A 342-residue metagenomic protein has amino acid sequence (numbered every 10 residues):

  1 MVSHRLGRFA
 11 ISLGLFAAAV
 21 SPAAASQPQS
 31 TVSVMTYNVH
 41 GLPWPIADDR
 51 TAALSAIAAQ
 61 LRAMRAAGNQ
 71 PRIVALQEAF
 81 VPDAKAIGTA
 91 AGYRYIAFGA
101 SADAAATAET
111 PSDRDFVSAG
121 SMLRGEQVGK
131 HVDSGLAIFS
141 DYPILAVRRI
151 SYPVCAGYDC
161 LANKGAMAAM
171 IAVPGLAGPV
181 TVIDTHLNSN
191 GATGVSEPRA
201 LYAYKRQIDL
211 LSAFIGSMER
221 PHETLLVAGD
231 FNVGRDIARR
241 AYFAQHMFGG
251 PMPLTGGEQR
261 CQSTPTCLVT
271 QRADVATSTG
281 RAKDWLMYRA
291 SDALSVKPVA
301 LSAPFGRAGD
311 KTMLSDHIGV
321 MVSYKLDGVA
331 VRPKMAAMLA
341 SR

Functional and structural regions predicted by a protein language model:
R5-R8, F16-A91, A100-L123, V128 (+2 more regions): N-terminal, active-site-proximal structural segment of metallo-dependent hydrolase catalytic domains
S26-M35, H131, L136-I150, L161-N188 (+1 more regions): Beta-strand-turn-beta hairpins that frame and shape the catalytic cleft of phosphate-ester-processing enzymes
Q27-S30, A66-G68, T89-A91, G129-V132 (+5 more regions): Extracellular/periplasmic catalytic domains that process cell-envelope and extracellular macromolecules
V32-V39, I57-K85, F139, A169 (+4 more regions): Active-site beta-strand/loop signature of hydrolases that rely on acidic residues for catalysis
L42-I46, R149-D159, L187-Y202: Surface-exposed cleft-lining segments at the edges of enzyme active sites
Y93-A100, G249-P251: Short hydrophobic/aromatic-enriched beta-strand-loop microsegments
A97-S101, V147-P153, P298-L301: Conserved S-adenosyl-L-methionine
I215-L226, F231-R342: Metal-dependent phosphoester-hydrolase catalytic domains
